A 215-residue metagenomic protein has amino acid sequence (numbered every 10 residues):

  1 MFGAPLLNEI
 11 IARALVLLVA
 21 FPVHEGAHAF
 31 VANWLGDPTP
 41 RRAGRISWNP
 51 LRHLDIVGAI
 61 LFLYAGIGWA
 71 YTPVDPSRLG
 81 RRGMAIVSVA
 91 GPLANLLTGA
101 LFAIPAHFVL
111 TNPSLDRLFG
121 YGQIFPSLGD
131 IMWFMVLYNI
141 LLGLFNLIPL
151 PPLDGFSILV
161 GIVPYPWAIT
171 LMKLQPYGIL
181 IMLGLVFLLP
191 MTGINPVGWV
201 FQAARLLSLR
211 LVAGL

Functional and structural regions predicted by a protein language model:
M1-L215: Hydrophobic transmembrane alpha-helices and their immediate loop junctions in multi-pass integral membrane proteins
